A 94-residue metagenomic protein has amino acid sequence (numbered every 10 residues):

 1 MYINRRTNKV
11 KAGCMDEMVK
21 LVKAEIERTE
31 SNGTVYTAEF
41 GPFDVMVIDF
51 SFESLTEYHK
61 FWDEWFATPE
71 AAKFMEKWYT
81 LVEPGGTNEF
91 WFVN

Functional and structural regions predicted by a protein language model:
M1-N94: Short S/T/G/P-rich N-terminal loop/turn motif that feeds into the first structured element of a domain
